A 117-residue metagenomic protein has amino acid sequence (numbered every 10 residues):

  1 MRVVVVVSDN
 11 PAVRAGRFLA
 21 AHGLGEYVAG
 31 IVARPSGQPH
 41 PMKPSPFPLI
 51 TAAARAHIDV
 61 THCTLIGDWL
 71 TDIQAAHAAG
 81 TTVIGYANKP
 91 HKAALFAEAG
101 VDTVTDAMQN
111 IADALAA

Functional and structural regions predicted by a protein language model:
M1-R2, G80: Glycine-centered short loops/turns at secondary-structure junctions
V5, P11-T64, L70-Q74, A78 (+1 more regions): Substrate-recognition "cap/lid" segment bordering the active-site pocket of phosphatases
D9-N10, K89: Histidine- and/or cysteine-centered catalytic micro-motif in compact active-site loops
A33-P39, A87-H91, Q109-I111: Short, acidic/turn-prone active-site loops that include or flank metal/cofactor- and phosphate-binding residues
T81, G100-V101: As written
V83-G85: Short hydrophobic beta-strand element within catalytic cores of glycosyltransferases and related nucleotide-activated
T103-A107: Short acidic-hydrophobic, aromatic-tinged amphipathic segments that line or gate anion-handling sites
I111-A117: Short amphipathic alpha-helix with an adjacent loop that forms part of the alpha/beta core around
